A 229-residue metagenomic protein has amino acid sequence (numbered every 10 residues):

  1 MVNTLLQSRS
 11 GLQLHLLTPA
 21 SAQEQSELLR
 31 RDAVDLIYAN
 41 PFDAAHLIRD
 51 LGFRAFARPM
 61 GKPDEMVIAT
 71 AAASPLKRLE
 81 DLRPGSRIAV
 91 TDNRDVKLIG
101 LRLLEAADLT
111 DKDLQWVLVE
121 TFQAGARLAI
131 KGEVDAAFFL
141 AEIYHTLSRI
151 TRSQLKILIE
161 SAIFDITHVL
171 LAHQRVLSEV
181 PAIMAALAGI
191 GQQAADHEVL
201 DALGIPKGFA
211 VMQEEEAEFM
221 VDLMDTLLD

Functional and structural regions predicted by a protein language model:
M1-D43: Extracytoplasmic small-molecule ligand-binding "clamshell" domains of the periplasmic binding protein/Venus flytrap
M1-S8, E65-R127, K131, E142: Bilobed "Venus flytrap"/periplasmic-binding protein-like clamshell domains and structurally analogous long
S10-Q13, N93-T110, A185-D229: Ligand-binding clefts/hinges and TM-proximal coupling segments of bilobed small-molecule sensing domains
Q13-H15, R54, Q115, Q154-K156: Conserved beta-strand segments of alpha/beta enzyme cores
L16-E27, K112-R127, F164-D165: Short helix-initiation/N-cap motifs at beta->coil->alpha
Y38-D50, R102, L128-Q154: A ligand-binding cleft/hinge motif common to bilobed small-molecule-binding domains
L51-M60, R87: A structural signal for short loop-to-beta-strand junctions that line the ligand-binding cleft of periplasmic/secreted
G61-T70, I150-G191, D201-L223: Periplasmic-binding protein-like
